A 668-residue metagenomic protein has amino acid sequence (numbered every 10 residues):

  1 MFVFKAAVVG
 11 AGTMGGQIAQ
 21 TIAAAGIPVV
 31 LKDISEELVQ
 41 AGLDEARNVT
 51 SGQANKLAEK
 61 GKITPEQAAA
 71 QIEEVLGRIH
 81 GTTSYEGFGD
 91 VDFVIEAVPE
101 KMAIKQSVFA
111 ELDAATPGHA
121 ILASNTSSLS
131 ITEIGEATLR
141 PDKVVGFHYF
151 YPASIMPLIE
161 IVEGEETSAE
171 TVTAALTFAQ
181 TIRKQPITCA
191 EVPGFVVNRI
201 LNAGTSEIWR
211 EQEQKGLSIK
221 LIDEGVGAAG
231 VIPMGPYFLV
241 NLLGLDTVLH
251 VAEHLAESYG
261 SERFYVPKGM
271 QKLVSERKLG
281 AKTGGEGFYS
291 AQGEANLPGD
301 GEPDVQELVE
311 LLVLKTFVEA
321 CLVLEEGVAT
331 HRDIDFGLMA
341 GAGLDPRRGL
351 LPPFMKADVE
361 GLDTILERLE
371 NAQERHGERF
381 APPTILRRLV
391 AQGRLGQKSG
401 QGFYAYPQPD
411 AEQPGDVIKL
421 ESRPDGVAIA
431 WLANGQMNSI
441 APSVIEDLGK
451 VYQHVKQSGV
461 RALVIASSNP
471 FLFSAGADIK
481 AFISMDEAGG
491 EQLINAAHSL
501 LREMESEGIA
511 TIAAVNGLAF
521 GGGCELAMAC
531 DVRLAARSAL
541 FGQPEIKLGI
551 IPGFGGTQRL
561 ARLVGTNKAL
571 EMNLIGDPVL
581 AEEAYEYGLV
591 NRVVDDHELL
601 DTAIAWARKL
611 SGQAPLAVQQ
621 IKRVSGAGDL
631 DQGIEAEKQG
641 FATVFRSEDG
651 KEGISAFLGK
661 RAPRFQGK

Functional and structural regions predicted by a protein language model:
M1-D425, A433, V460, I634-Q639 (+2 more regions): N-terminal glycine-rich phosphate-binding loop for ADP-containing cofactors
L31-N48, L534-A539, A581, V590-A636 (+2 more regions): C-terminal long alpha-helix characteristic of the crotonase
E86-G89, Q457, M504, A527: A short, aliphatic-rich alpha-helical micro-motif
F93, K143, V532, E571 (+5 more regions): Well-ordered beta-strand positions
L112, I222, L500, M504 (+5 more regions): CoA-thioester-processing core
D425-A433, N438, S443-A488, S499-N516 (+3 more regions): A structural preference for short, pocket-lining loop segments at secondary-structure junctions
